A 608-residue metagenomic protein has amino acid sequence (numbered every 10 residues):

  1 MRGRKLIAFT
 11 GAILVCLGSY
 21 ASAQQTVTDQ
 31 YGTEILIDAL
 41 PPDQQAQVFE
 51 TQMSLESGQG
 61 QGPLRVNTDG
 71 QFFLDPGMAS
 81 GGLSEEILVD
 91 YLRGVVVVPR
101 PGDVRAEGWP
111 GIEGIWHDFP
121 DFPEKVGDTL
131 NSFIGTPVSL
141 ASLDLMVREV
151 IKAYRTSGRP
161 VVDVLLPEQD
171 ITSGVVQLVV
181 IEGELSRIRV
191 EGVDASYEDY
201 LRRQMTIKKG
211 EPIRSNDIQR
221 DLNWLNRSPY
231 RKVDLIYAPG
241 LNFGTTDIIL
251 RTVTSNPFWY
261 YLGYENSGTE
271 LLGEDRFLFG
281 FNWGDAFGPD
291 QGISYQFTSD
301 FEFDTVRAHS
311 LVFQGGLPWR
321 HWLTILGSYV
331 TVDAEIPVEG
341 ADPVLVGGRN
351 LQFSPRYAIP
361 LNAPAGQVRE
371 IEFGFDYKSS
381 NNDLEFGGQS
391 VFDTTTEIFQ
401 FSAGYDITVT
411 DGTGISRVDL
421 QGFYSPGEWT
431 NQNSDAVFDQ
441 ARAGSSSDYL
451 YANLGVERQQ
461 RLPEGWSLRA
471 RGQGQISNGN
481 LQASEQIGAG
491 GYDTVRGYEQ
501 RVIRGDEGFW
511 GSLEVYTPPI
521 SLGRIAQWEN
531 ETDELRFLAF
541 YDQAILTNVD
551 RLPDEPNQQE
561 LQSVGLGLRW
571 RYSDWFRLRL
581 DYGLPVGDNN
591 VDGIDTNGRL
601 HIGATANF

Functional and structural regions predicted by a protein language model:
M1-F9: Bacterial N-terminal signal peptides that target proteins for export
A8-G18: Bacterial N-terminal signal peptides
A23-G455, Q459-G511, V515-F608: Immediate N-terminus of the mature polypeptide
